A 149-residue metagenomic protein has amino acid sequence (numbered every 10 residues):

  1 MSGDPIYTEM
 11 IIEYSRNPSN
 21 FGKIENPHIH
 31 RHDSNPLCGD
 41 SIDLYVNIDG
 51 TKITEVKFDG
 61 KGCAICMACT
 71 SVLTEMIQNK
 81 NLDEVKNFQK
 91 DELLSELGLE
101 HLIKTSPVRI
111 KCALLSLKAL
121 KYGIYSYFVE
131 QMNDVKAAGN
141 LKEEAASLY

Functional and structural regions predicted by a protein language model:
M1-G22, T54, K80-Y149: C-terminal binding/interaction regions
D4, T8, N35-L37, C66: Hydrophobic alpha-helical segments and helix-packing faces
E13-G50, E55: Structured beta-strand/loop patches that form or line metal/cofactor-binding pockets in enzymes
C38, C63, V108, C112: Functionally engaged cysteine thiol sites
N47-D49, D59, Q78: Solvent-exposed residues in well-ordered beta-strands and their adjoining turns, especially edge/terminal strands
G60-C69: Short, thiol/selenol-centered motifs that function as redox-active sites or metal-ligating centers
C69-D83: Alpha-helical support elements that line or immediately flank enzyme active sites and cofactor-binding pockets
